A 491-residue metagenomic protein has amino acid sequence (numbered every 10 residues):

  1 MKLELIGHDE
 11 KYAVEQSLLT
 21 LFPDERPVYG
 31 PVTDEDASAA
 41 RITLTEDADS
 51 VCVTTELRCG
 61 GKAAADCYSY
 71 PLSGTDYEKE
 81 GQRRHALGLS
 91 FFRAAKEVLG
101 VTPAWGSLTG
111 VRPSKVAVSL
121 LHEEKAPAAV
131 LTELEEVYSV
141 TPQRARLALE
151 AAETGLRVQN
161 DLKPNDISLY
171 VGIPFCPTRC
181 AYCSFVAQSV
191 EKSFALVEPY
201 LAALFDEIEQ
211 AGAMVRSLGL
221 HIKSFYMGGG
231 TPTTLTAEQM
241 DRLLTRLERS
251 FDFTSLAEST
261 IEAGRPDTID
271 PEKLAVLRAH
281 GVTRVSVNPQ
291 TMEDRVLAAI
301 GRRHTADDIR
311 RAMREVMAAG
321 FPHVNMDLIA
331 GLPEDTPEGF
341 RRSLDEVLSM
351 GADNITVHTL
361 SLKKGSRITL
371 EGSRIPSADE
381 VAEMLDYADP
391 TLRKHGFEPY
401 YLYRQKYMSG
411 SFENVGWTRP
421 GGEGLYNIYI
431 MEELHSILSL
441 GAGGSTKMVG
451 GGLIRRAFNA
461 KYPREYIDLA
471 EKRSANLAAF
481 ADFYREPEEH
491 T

Functional and structural regions predicted by a protein language model:
M1-E124, L204, P420-T491: Radical SAM enzyme core and accessory elements
P27-P31, D36-A39, G365-L440: A C-terminal junction/extension of Radical SAM enzymes
G30, T43-T45, G172, G228 (+4 more regions): Solvent-exposed beta-strand sheet faces enriched in polar/charged residues
V53-T55, V171, V287: Short beta-strand motif preference
L99-T102, H122-E123, P127-L169, L218: N-terminal [4Fe-4S]-dependent radical SAM core
R112-V116, L120, A129-E133, R295: A general alpha-helix detector
D166-L201: Canonical Radical SAM [4Fe-4S] cluster-binding loop centered on the CxxxCxxC motif and its immediate flanking residues
A187-Y387: Conserved non-cysteine loop/helix-boundary elements of the Radical SAM core domain that shape
